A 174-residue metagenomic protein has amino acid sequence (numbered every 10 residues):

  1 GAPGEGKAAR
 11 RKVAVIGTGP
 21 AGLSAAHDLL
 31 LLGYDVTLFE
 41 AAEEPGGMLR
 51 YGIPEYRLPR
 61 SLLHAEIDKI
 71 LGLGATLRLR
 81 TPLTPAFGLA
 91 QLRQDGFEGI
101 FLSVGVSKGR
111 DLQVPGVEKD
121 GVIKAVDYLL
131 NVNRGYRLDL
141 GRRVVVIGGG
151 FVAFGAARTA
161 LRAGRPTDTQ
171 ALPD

Functional and structural regions predicted by a protein language model:
G1-K7, L71, L79, A90-N131: Glycine/serine-rich phosphate-binding loop and adjoining beta1-alpha1 elements at the start of nucleotide-handling
G1-T37, A41-A42, L49-Y56, I67 (+2 more regions): Fe-S ferredoxin-like electron-transfer domains and their immediately adjacent linker/connector regions across
A14-F39, L79-R93, K108-R110, V126-D174: Rossmann-like dinucleotide/flavin-binding elements
L32-G33, E55, V117-D120, A163-G164: Glycine-rich, phosphate-binding/catalytic loops in enzymes
A41-Y56, S61-L62, L102, V145 (+3 more regions): Short secondary-structure boundary segments
M48-F97: N-terminal Rossmann-like dinucleotide/flavin-binding domain of flavoprotein oxidoreductases that bind FAD/FMN
R50-Y51, E55-R60, P85, V114-G116 (+1 more regions): Generic structural "secondary-structure junction" signal
